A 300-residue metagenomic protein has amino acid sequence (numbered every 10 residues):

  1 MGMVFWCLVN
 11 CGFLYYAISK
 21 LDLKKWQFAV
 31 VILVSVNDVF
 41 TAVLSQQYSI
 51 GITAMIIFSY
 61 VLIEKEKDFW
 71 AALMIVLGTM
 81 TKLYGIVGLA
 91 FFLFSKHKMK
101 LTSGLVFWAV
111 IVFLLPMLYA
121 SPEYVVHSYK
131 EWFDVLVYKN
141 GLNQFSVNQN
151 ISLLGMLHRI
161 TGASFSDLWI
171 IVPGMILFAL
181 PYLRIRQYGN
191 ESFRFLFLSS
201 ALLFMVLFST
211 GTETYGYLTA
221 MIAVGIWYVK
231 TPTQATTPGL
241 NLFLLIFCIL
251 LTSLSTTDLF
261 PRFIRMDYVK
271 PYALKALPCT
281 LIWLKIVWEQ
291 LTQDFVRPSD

Functional and structural regions predicted by a protein language model:
M1-W70, K96-Y217, M221, F295-V296: Primarily membrane-embedded glycan-assembly and transfer machineries that use lipid-linked glycans
M3-W6, L77, T237: Compositionally biased, low-complexity segments enriched in small residues
A54-K65, F92, K96, K100-L101 (+2 more regions): Transmembrane alpha-helices and membrane-interface helical segments of multi-pass integral membrane enzymes
I75-F92, S209-T219: Transmembrane helices and adjacent periplasmic/lumenal helix-loop junctions of polyprenol-phosphate-dependent
Y228-D300: Aromatic-enriched
